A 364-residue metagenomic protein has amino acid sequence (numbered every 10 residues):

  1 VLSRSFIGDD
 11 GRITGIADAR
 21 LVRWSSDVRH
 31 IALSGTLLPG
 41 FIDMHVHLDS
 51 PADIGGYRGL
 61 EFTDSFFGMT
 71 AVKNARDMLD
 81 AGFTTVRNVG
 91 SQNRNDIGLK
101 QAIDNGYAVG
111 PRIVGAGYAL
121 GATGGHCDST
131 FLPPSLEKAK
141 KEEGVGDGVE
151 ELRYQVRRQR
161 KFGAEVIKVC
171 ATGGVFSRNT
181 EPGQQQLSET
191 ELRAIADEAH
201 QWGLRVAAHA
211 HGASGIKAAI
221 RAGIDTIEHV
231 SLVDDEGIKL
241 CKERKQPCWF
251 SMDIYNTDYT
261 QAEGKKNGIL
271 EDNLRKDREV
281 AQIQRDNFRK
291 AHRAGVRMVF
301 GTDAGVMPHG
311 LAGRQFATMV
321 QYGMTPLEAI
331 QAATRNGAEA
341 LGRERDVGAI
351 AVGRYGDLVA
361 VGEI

Functional and structural regions predicted by a protein language model:
L2-L38: Histidine-rich, glycine-flanked metal-binding segment
G35-N105, T123-D128, T190, S214 (+1 more regions): Metal-associated gating/positioning segment near the N- to mid-region
G40-V46, V86-R87, I113-G117, I167-V169 (+4 more regions): Hydrophobic faces of well-ordered beta-strands that scaffold small-molecule active sites in alpha/beta enzyme cores
D49-A52, A81, V89-I97, A122 (+6 more regions): Active-site environment of divalent metal-dependent phosphoester hydrolases
A52-G55, D96, H126, S177-N179 (+5 more regions): Histidine/acidic-residue-rich catalytic or RNA/ligand-binding cores of hydrolases and nuclease-related proteins
G56-M69, T130-Y154, R205-A207: Active-site mouth loops of central-metabolism enzymes
G98, E150-W249, R278-M298, R345: Histidine/acidic residue-rich metal-binding segments in metalloenzymes
Q201, R205, E271-D272, R278-E363: His/Asp/Glu-enriched, well-ordered alpha-helical/loop segment that forms or immediately abuts the divalent-metal
